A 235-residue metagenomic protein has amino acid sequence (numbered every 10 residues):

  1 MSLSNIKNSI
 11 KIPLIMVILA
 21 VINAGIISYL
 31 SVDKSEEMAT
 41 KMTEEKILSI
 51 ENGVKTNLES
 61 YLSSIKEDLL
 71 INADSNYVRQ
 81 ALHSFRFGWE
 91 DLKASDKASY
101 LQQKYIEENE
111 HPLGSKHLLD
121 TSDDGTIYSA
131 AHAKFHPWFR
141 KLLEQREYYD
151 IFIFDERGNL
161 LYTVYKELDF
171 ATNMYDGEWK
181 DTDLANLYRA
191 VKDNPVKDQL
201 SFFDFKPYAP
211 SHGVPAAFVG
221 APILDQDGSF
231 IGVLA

Functional and structural regions predicted by a protein language model:
M1-N5: Short, Lys/Arg-rich, polar N-terminal cytosolic tail immediately upstream of the first transmembrane signal-anchor
I6-E37, K41, E45, I50: Extreme N-terminal signal-anchor transmembrane helix of membrane signaling/transducer proteins, especially in bacteria
L19-A20, N52-T56, F203: Alpha-helical transmembrane segments of multi-pass integral membrane proteins
V32-L48, V54-K116, I127-H132, Q145-D150: Membrane-proximal amphipathic alpha-helices that sit immediately adjacent to an N-terminal transmembrane/signal-anchor
L118-D124: Short glycine/proline- and acidic residue-enriched helix-loop micro-motifs that form flexible lids or anion-recognition
Y128-A235: Extracytoplasmic/periplasmic ligand-binding sensor regions of membrane-associated signaling proteins
